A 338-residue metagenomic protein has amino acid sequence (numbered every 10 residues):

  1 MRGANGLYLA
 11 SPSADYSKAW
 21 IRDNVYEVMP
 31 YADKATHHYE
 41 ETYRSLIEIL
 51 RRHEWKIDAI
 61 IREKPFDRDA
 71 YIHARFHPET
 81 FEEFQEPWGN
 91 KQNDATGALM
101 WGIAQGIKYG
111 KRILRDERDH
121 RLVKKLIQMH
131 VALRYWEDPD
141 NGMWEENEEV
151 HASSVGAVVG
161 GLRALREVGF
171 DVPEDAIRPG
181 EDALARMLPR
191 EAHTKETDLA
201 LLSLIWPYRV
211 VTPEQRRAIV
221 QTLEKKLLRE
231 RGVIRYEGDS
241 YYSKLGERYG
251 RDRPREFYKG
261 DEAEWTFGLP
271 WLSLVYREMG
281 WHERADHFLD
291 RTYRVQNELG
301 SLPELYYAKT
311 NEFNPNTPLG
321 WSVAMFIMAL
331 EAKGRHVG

Functional and structural regions predicted by a protein language model:
M1-G338: Acidic, mature catalytic/reactive cores of soluble proteins
